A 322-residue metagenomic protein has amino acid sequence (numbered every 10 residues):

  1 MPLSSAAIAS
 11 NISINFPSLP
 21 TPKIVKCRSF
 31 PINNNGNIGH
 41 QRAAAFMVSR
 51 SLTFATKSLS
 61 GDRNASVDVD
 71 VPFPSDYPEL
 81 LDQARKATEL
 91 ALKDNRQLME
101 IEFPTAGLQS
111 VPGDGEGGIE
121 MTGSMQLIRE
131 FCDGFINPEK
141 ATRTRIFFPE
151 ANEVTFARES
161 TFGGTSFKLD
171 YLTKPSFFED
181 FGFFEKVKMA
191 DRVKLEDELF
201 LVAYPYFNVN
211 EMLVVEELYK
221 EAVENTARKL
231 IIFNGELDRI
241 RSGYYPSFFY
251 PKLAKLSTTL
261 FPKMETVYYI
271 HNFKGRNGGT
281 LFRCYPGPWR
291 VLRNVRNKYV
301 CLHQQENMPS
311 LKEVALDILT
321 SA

Functional and structural regions predicted by a protein language model:
M1-S60: N-terminal chloroplast transit peptides
L3-S4, L319-A322: A positional/structural detector of protein chain ends, strongest at the extreme C-terminus and weakly at the extreme
L19-I24, F207, S310-L311: General structural signal for secondary-structure boundaries
M47-T226: Positively charged, amphipathic N-terminal segments that serve as targeting/anchoring signals
F103-T105, E150, F233-E236, N294-V295: Fold-independent oxyanion-binding glycine-rich loops and adjacent beta-strand/coil segments at enzyme active sites
D170-F183, R228-L237, T258-H271: A generic structural motif
F207-N208, Y219-A254: Ser/Thr/Gly-rich flexible loops in soluble cytosolic domains mediating phosphotransfer, phosphorylation
I240-L311, I318-L319: A conserved mid-domain beta-alpha-beta active-site/ligand-binding segment of alpha/beta enzyme cores
